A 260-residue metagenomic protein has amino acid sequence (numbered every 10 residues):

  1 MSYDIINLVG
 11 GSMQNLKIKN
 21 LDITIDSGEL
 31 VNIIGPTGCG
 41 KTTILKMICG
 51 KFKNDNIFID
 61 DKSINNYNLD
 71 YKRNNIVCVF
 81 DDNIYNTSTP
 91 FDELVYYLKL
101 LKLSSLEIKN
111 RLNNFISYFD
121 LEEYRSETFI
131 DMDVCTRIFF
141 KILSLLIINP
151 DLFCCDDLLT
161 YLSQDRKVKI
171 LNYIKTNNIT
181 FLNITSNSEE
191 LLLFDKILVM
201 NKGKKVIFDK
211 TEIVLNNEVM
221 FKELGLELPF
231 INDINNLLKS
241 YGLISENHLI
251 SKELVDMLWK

Functional and structural regions predicted by a protein language model:
I34-P36: The feature captures the beta-strand-to-loop junction immediately N-terminal to the Walker
C49: Helix-to-loop junction immediately C-terminal to a conserved catalytic motif
I64-V77: ABC ATPase NBD coupling module
C78, D82, T87-K102, N217: Q-loop/switch helix immediately C-terminal to the Walker
V95, L106-Y124, L146: Conserved ABC ATPase "signature" region
L145-F153: A short, proline-enriched helix->beta-strand linker immediately N-terminal to the Walker B motif in ABC-type P-loop
K202-K204: Conserved ABC ATPase "signature" C-loop
M220-K260: ABC ATPase nucleotide-binding domains
